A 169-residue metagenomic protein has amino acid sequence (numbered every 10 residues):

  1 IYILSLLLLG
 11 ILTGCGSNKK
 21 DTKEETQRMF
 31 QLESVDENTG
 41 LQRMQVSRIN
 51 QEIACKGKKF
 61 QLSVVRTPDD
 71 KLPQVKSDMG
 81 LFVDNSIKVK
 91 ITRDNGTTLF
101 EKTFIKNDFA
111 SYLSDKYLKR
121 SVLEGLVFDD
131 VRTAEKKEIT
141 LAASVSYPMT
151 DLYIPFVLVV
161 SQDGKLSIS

Functional and structural regions predicted by a protein language model:
I1-L6: Sec-dependent signal peptide recognition, specifically the positively charged N-region followed immediately by
I11-G14: C-terminal motif of bacterial Sec signal peptides marking the signal peptidase cleavage site
G16-K19: Bacterial signal peptide processing site
D21-K23: Ser/Thr/Pro/Gly-rich low-complexity linker/stalk segments immediately outside membranes or between
E25-M29: Activation corresponds to long, low-complexity, non-globular regions
E33-D130: Surface-exposed acidic loop/strand-edge motifs in secreted or periplasmic proteins that form small linear binding
E101-S169: Extracytoplasmic electrostatic interaction patches
